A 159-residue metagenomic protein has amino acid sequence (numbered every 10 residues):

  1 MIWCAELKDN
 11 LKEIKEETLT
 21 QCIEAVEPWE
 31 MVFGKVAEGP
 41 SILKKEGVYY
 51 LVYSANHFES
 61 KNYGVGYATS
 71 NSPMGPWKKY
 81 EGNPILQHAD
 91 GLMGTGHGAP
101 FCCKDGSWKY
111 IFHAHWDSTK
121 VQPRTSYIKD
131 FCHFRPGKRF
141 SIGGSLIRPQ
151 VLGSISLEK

Functional and structural regions predicted by a protein language model:
M1-K159: Carbohydrate-active catalytic/glycan-binding domains of CAZyme proteins, especially the secreted or lumenal ectodomains
